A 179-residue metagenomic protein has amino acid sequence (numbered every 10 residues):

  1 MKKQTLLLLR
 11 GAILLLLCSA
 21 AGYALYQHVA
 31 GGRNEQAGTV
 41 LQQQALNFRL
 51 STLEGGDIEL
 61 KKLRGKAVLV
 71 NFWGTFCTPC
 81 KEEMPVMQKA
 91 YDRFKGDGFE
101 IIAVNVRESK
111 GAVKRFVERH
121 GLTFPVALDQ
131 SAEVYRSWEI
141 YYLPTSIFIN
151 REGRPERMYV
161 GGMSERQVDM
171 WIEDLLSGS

Functional and structural regions predicted by a protein language model:
M1-N47, W171, S179: N-terminal targeting signals for export/organelle localization
N47-V68, Y91: A short beta-strand-turn-helix
F48, I58, F72-F76, F116 (+2 more regions): Conserved hydrophobic/aromatic "anchor" residues that stabilize well-ordered secondary structure elements
R64, F72-K89: Conserved redox-active cysteine motifs that mediate thiol-disulfide chemistry, especially di-cysteine Cys-X(1-2)-Cys
R64-K66, G96, L122-T123, I140: Active-site acidic short loop of glycosyltransferases
L69-V70, I101: Hydrophobic beta-strand anchors of alpha/beta hydrolase catalytic cores
K81-H120, Q130-S137: Structural microenvironment flanking redox-active thiols in thiol-disulfide oxidoreductases
R115-T123, L128-S179: Thiol/disulfide oxidoreductase modules built on the thioredoxin-like
